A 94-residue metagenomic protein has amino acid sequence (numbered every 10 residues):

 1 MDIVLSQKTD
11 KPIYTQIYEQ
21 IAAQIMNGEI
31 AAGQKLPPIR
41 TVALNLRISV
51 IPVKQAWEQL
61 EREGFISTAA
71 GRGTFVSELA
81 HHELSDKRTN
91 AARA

Functional and structural regions predicted by a protein language model:
M1-K35, T41, D86-R93: Extreme N-terminal segment that seeds HTH/winged-HTH DNA-binding domains in transcriptional regulators
S6-D10, A56, H81: Short capping/connector residues at structural and topological boundaries
K35-S67: N-terminal helix-turn-helix
E63-A94: HTH-adjacent hinge/linker in prokaryotic transcriptional regulators
